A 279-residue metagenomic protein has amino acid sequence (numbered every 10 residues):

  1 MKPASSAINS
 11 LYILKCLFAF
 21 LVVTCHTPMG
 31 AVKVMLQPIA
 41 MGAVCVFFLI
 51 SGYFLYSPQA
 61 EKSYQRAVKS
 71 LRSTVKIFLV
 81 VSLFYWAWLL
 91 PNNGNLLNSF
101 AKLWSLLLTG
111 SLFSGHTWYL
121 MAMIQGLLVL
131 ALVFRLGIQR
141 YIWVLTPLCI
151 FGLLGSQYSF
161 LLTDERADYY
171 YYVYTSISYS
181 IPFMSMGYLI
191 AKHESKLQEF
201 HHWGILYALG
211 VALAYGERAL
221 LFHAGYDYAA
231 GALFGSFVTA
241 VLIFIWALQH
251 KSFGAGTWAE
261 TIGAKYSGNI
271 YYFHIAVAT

Functional and structural regions predicted by a protein language model:
M1-G155, T261, Y266: Membrane-cytosol interface segments of multi-pass membrane proteins, especially ER/Golgi lipid-handling enzymes
F20-T27, S82-L83, A87, P147-L161 (+2 more regions): Aromatic-anchored segments of alpha-helical transmembrane domains
V32-V44, L107-A122, F160-F183, Y215-L242 (+1 more regions): Interfacial loop-to-helix transition and helix-capping segments at the boundaries of transmembrane helices
L49-S57, G126-F134, S180-S195, A240-F253: Hydrophobic transmembrane alpha-helices
L71-L83, A87, L120-L132, S178-M186 (+6 more regions): Hydrophobic, lipid-facing residues on alpha-helical transmembrane segments of integral membrane proteins
V80, F84-W88, N92, V129 (+10 more regions): Alpha-helical membrane-inserting segments
P147-H193, Q198, H202, L206: Long hydrophobic alpha-helical segments that form multi-pass transmembrane helix bundles in integral membrane proteins
S195-I262, Y266-N269, A276-T279: Alpha-helical transmembrane segments and terminal signal-anchor/GPI-anchor hydrophobic tails, characterized by long
